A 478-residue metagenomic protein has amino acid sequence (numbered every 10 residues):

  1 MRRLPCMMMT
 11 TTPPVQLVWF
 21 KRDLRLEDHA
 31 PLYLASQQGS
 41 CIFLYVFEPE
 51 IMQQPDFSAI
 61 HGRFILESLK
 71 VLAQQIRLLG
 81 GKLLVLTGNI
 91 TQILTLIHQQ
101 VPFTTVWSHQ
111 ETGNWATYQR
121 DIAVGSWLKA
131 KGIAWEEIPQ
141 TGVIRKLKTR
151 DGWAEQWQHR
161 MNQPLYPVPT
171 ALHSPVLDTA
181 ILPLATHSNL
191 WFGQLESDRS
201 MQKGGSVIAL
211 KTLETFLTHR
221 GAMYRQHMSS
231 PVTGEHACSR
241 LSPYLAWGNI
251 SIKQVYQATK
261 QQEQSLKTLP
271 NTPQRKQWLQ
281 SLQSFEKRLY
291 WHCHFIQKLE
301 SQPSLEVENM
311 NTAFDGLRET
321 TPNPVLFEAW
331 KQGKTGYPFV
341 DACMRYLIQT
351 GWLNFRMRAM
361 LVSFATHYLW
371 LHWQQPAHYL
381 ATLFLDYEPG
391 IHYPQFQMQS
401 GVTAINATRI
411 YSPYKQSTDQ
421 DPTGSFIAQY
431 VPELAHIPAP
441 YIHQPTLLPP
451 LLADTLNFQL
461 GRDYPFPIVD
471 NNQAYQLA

Functional and structural regions predicted by a protein language model:
C6-G81, Q459, Y464, Y475: N-terminal beta-strand-loop-alpha-helix module at the start of alpha/beta ligand-binding or catalytic domains
T10-V15, L24, Y33, H227-L477: C-terminal catalytic domain of photolyase/cryptochrome flavoproteins, centering on the FAD-binding pocket
D28-P31, Q119-D121, P376: Residues at alpha-helix caps and immediate loop-helix transition turns in enzyme cores, especially N- and C-cap
A35, V106, D151, G248 (+1 more regions): Residue-level signal for inorganic ion chemistry
F43, V85, W135-E137: A structural preference for short, hydrophobic beta-strand core positions in alpha/beta folds
L86-T91, E111-N114, V362-Y368, T382: Conserved short loop/turn motifs at secondary-structure junctions
N89-E214, P394-Q397, Y414: Beta-rich, aromatic/charged-enriched effector core domains that present basic-aromatic interfaces for binding
T218: Phosphate-binding active sites in nucleotide-utilizing proteins
